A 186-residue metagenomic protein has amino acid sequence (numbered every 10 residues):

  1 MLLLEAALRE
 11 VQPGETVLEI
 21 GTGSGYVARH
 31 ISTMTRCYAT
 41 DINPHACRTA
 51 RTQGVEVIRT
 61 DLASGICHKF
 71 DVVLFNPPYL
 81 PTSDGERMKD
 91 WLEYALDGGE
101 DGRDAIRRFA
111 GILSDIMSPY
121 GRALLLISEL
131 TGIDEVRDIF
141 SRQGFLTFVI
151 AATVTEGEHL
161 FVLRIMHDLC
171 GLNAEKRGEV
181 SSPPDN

Functional and structural regions predicted by a protein language model:
M1, A46, G98-G102: Glycine-centered small-residue hotspots that permit tight backbone geometry or close packing
L2-E86: Conserved SAM/SAH cofactor-binding pocket of Class I
L3, R103-V162: Conserved Class I SAM-dependent methyltransferase catalytic core
I31, L92, F109-L113: Class I S-adenosylmethionine-dependent transferase superfamily signal
A39, G98, L125: Conserved SAM-binding loop
P77-A105: Mobile active-site "lid"/loop adjacent to the S-adenosyl-L-methionine
P81, E129, H167-L169: Non-catalytic surface loops within mature trypsin-like serine protease
A152-N186: Core SAM-dependent methyltransferase catalytic element
